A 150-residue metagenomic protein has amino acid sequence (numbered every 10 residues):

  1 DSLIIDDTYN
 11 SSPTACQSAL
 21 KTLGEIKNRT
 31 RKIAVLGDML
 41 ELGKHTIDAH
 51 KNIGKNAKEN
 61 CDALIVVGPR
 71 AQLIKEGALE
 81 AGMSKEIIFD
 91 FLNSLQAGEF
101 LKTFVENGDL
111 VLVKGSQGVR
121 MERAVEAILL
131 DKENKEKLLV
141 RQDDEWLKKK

Functional and structural regions predicted by a protein language model:
D1-K150: ATP-dependent carboxylate-amine ligase
